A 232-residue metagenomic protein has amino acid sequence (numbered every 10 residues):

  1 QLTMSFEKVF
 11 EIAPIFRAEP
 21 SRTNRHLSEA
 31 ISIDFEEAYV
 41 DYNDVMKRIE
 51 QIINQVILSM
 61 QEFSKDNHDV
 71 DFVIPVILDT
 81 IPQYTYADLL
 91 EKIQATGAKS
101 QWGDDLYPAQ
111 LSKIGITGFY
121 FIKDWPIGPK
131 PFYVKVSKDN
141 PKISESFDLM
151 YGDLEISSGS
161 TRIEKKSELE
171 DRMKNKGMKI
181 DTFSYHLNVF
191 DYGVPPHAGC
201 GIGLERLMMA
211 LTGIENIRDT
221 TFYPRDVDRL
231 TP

Functional and structural regions predicted by a protein language model:
Q1-A38, N188, M209: Class II aminoacyl-tRNA synthetase-like tRNA-binding/catalytic domains
L2-T3, E7, R17-S21, I53-Q61 (+4 more regions): Hydrophobic/aromatic-lined pockets within catalytic cores
S5, F35, L89, I122 (+2 more regions): A residue-level signal for conserved active-site and pocket-lining positions in enzyme catalytic cores
E7-V9, A30-S32, I116-F119, S144-S146 (+4 more regions): Active-site lining segments that contact anionic ligands and/or coordinate catalytic metals
S21-E29, S137-F147, T161: A glycine-rich, aromatic-flanked flexible loop/lid motif
D34-V45, D153-E155: A generic structural motif
M46-G152, K174-P195: Metal-assisted phosphate- and nucleotidyl-transfer catalytic regions
S160-T161, K166-P232: Active-site pocket scaffolds in enzymes
